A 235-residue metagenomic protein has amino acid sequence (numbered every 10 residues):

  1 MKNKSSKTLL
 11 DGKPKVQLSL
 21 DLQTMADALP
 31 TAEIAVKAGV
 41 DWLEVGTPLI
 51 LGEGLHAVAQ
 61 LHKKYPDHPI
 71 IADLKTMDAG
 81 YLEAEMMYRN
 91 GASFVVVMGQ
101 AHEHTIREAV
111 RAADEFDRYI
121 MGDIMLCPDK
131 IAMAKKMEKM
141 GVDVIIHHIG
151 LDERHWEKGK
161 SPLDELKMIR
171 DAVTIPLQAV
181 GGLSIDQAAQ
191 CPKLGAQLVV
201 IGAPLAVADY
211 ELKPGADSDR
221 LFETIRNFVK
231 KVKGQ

Functional and structural regions predicted by a protein language model:
M1-Y81, M137, A216-R226: Conserved N-terminal beta1-alpha1 strand-loop-helix module at the mouth
D21, W42-I50, P69-M77, S93-H104 (+3 more regions): Catalytic beta/alpha-barrel core
T31, A79-N90, P128-M140, L183-I201: Catalytic cores of alpha/beta
A35, L61, M87, A113 (+4 more regions): Generic structural signal for hydrophobic
K37-D41, K64-H68, R89-F94, D114-Y119 (+4 more regions): Glycine-enriched alpha-helix->loop->beta-strand junction motifs that scaffold or abut catalytic
L51-K75, A109-L126, K160-S184, S218-Q235: Alpha-helix-loop-beta-strand connector modules within alpha/beta enzyme cores
A92-H104, I145-W156, L194-R220, T224: Glycine-rich phosphate-binding active-site loops on the catalytic face of alpha/beta enzymes
C127-A172, V180: Active-site rim beta-loop-alpha module in soluble metabolic enzymes
